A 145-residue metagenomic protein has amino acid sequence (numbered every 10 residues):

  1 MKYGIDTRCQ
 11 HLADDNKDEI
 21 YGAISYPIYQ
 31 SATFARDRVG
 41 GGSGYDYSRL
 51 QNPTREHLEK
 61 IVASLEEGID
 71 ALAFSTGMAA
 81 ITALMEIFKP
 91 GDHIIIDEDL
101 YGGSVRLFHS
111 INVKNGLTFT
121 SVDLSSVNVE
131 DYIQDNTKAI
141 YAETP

Functional and structural regions predicted by a protein language model:
M1-I28: Short conserved active-site loop signatures built around small residues
G22, V62, A80, I94 (+1 more regions): Buried hydrophobic positions in well-ordered alpha/beta secondary-structure cores of metabolic enzymes
T33-T82, E86-I87, G103-S110: Conserved N-terminal alpha-helix of the aminotransferase class I/II PLP-enzyme fold
E67-G68, H93, V127: Well-ordered alpha/beta subsegment
L72, H93-I95, K138: Conserved beta-strand elements of the Class I
I87-G103: Conserved PLP-anchoring active-site segment centered on the Schiff-base-forming lysine
F119-S125: Short acidic-hydrophobic, aromatic-tinged amphipathic segments that line or gate anion-handling sites
S125-P145: Active-site phosphate-binding strand-loop segment of PLP-dependent enzymes
